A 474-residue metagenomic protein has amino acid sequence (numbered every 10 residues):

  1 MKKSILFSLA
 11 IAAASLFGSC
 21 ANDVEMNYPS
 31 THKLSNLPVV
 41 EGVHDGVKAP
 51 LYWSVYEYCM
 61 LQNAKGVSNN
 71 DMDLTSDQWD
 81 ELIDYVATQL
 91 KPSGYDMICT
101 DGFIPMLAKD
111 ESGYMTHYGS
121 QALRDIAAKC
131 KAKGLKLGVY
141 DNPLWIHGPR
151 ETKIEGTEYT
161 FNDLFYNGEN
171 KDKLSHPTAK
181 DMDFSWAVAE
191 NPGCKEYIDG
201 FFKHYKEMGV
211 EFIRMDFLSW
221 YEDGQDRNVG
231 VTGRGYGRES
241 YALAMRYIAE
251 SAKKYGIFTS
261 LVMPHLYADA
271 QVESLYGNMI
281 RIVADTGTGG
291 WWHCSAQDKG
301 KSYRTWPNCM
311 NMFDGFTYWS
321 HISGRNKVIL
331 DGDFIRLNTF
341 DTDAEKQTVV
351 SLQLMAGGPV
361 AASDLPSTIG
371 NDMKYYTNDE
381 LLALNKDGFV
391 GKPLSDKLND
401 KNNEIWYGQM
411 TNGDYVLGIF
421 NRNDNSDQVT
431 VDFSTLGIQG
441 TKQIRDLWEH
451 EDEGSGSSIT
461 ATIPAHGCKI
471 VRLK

Functional and structural regions predicted by a protein language model:
M1-S4: Positively charged n-region of N-terminal signal peptides that target proteins for export
S8-S15: Bacterial N-terminal signal peptides
A14, Q89-P92, H204-G209, T435-I438: Alpha-helix termination/capping residues and helix-transition junctions
G18-S19: C-terminal motif of bacterial Sec signal peptides marking the signal peptidase cleavage site
N22-G138, P143-H147, P359-N402, Q409-Y415 (+3 more regions): Conserved structural scaffold segments of CAZyme catalytic domains across common CAZy folds
D45-S54, N63-A64, M245, A249-E451 (+1 more regions): Active-site-proximal substrate-binding groove within the catalytic cores of carbohydrate-active enzymes
A87, M97-L330: Aromatic- and carboxylate-enriched substrate-binding clefts and catalytic-loop regions of carbohydrate-active enzymes
